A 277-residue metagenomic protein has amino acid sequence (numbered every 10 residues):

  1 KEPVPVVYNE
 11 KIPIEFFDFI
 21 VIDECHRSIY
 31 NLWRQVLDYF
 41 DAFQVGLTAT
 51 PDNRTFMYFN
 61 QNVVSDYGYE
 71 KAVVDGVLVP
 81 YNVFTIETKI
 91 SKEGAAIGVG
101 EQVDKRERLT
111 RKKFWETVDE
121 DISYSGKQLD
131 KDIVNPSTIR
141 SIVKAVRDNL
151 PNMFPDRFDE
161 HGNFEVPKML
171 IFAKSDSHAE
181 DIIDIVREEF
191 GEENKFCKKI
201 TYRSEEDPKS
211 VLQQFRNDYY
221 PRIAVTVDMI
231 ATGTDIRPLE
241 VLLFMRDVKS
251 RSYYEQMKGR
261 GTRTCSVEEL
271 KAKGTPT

Functional and structural regions predicted by a protein language model:
P3-G46, P51: SF2 helicase catalytic motif II
K11, D121-A224: Conserved C-terminal RecA-like helicase domain
I14-F16, D38-D41, E165-V166, D218-Y220 (+1 more regions): Short loop/turn elements that form and flank the Walker-type P-loop nucleotide-binding site in RecA-like NTPase cores
F19, N194-T277: Conserved RecA-like P-loop NTPase helicase motor core
H26-R27, A42, T50-R54, E87-K92 (+5 more regions): Conserved nucleotide-binding/hydrolysis micro-motifs of P-loop NTPases
L32-Y39, Y58, A72, I142 (+4 more regions): Alpha-helical scaffold elements adjacent to nucleotide-binding pockets in ATP/GTP-utilizing enzyme cores
N53-F59, Y81, S91-A96, A179-D181 (+4 more regions): Switch/connector loops and helix/strand junctions flanking conserved nucleotide-binding motifs in nucleotide-processing
F56-V166: Interdomain helical connector at the RecA1-RecA2 junction of SF1/SF2 helicase-like NTPases
